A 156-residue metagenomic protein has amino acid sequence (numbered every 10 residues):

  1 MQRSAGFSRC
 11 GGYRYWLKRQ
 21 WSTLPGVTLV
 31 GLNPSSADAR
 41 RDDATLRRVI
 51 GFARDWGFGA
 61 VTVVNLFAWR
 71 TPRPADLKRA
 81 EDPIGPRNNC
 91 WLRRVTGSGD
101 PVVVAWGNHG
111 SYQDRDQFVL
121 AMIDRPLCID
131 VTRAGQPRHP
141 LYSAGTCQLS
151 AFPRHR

Functional and structural regions predicted by a protein language model:
M1-D43: Active-site and ligand/interface coordination hotspots across diverse enzymes and nucleic-acid-associated assemblies
G11, D43-I50, D82-C90: Short acidic (Asp/Glu) patches
G26, G59-A60, P101: Residues at the starts of beta-strands that form the adenosine-phosphate
P34-S36, A68, H109-G110: Short, glycine/serine-rich, charged loops/turns that create anion-binding and catalytic segments at active sites
S35-G57: A short mixed-secondary-structure module that forms the rim of ligand-binding clefts
G59-A75: Short connector loops at secondary-structure junctions
T71, L77-R156: Glycine/proline-rich loop-helix segments at beta-alpha junctions forming the active-site rim of enzyme cores
